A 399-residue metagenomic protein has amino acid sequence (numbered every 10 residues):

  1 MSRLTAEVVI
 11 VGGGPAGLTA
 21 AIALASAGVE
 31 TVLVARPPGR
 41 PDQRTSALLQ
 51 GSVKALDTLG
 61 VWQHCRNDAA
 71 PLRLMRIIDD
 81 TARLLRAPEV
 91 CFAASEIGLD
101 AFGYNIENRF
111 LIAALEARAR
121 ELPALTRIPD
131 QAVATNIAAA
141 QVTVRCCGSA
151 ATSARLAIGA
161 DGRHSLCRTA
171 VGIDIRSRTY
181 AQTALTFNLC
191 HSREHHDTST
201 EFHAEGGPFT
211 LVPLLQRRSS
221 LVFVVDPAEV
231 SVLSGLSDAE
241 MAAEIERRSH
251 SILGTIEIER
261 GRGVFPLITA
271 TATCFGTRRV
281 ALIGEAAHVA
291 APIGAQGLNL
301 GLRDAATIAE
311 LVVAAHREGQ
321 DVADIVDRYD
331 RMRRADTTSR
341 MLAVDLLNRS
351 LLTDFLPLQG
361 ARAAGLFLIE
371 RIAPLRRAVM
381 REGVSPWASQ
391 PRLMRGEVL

Functional and structural regions predicted by a protein language model:
S2-G14: Beta1/beta-strand and adjacent pyrophosphate-binding region of the FAD-binding site in flavoprotein oxidoreductases
S2-L4, H64-A170, R178-T183, D238: Conserved N-terminal helical subregion
G17-L18: N-terminal Rossmann-fold NAD(P) dinucleotide-binding loop
A25-R44: Glycine-rich FAD pyrophosphate-binding loop
S46-N67: N-terminal glycine-rich dinucleotide-binding loop that anchors FAD/FMN and/or NAD(P) in oxidoreductases
L56, Q141-T143, C147-T255, E259-R262: Conserved FAD-binding catalytic core of PHBH/FMO-like flavoproteins
S231-D321: FAD/FMN-dependent oxidoreductases across multiple families
E310-L399: C-terminal helical "tail/cap" subdomain of flavin- and related membrane-associated enzymes
